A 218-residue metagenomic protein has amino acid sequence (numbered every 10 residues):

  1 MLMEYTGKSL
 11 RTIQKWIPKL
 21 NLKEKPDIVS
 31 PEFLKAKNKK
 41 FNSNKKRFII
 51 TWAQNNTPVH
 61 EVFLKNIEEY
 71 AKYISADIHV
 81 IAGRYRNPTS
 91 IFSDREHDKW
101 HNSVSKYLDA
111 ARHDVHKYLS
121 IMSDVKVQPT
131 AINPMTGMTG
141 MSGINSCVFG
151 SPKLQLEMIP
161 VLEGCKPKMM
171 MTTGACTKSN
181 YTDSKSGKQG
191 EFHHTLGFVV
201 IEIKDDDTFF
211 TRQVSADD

Functional and structural regions predicted by a protein language model:
M1: Short, amphipathic alpha-helical "recognition" segments used to contact nucleic acids or chromatin
Y5-D218: Extended recognition/assembly regions associated with phosphoester-bond processing machinery
